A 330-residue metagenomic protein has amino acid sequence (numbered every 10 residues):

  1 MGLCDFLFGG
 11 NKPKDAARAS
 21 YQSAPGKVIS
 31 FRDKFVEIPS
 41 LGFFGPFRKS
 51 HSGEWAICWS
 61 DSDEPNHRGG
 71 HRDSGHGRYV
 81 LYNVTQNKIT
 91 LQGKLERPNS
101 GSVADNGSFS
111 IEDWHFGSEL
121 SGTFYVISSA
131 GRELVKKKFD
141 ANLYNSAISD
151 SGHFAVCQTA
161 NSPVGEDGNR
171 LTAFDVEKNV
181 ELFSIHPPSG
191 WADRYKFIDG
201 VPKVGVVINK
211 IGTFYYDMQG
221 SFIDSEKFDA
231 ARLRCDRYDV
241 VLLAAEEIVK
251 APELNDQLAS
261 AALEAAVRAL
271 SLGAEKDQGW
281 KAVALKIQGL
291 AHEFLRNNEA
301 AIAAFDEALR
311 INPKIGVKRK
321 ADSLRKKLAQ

Functional and structural regions predicted by a protein language model:
P25-G45, R68-G69, S74-E96, S128-A141 (+3 more regions): Aromatic (tryptophan-biased) beta-strands that constitute blades/sheets of beta-rich domains
D33-S50, K94-N106, F139-D150, P187-D199 (+1 more regions): Repeated scaffold domains used in trafficking and secretory/extracellular systems, primarily beta-propellers
R68-H76, F116-G122, P163-N169: Short, solvent-exposed loop/turn segments at conserved positions within beta-propeller repeat blades
L258, K276-W280, I287, P313 (+1 more regions): Structural signature of alpha-solenoid helical repeat junctions
